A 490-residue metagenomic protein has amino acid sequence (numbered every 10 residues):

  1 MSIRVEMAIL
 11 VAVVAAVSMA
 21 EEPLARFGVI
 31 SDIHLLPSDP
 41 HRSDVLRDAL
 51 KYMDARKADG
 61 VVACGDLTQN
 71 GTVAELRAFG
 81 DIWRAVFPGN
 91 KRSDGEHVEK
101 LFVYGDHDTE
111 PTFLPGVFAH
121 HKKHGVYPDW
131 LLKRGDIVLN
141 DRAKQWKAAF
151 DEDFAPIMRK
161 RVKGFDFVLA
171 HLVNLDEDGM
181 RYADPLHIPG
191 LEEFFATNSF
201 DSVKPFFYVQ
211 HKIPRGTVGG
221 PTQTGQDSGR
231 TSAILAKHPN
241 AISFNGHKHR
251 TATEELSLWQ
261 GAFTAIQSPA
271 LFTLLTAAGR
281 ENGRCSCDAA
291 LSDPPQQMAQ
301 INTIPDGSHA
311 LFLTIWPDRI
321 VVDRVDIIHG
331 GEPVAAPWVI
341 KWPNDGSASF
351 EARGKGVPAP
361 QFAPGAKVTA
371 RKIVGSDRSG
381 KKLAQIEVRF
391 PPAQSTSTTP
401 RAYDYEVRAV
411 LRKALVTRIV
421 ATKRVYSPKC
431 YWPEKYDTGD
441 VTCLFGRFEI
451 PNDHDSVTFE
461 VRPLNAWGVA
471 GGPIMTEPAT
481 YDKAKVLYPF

Functional and structural regions predicted by a protein language model:
M19-R77: N-terminal active-site segment of His-dependent metallophosphoesterases
L24-P37, G164-L175, F207-V209, T264-A270 (+1 more regions): Active-site-proximal beta-strand elements of phosphoester/diester hydrolases
V73-A196, R230-N240, T253-I304, S308-T314 (+1 more regions): Extended active-site neighborhood of metal-dependent phosphoesterases/phosphodiesterases
F195-G219: Short acidic, glycine-rich surface-loop motifs adjacent to enzyme active sites
D293-R424, A470-I474, A479-F490: A short C-terminal boundary segment appended to hydrolase-like catalytic domains
T417-D437: Solvent-exposed serine/threonine-rich low-complexity stretches and specific carbohydrate-binding patches
W432-D453: Signal that preferentially marks extracellular ectodomain short beta-strand elements of beta-sandwich modules
F448-V469: Beta-strand-rich modules
